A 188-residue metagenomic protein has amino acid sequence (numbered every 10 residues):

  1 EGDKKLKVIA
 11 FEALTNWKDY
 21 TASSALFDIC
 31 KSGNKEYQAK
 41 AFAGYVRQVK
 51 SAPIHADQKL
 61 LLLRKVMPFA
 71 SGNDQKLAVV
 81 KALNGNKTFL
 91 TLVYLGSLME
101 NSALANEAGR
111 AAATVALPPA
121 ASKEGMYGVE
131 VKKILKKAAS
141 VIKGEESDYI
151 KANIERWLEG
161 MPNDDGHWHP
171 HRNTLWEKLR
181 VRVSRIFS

Functional and structural regions predicted by a protein language model:
K5-D19, A25-D28, E36-P53, K65-P68 (+5 more regions): Structural detector for internal amphipathic alpha-helices that build alpha-solenoid repeat scaffolds
F11, L63, V80, W176 (+1 more regions): General helical structural elements
D57-V66, E130-A138, P170-H171: Alpha-helical repeat scaffolds
K143-S188: Accessory carbohydrate-binding/adhesion or oligomerization-edge regions at the termini of glycan-active proteins
